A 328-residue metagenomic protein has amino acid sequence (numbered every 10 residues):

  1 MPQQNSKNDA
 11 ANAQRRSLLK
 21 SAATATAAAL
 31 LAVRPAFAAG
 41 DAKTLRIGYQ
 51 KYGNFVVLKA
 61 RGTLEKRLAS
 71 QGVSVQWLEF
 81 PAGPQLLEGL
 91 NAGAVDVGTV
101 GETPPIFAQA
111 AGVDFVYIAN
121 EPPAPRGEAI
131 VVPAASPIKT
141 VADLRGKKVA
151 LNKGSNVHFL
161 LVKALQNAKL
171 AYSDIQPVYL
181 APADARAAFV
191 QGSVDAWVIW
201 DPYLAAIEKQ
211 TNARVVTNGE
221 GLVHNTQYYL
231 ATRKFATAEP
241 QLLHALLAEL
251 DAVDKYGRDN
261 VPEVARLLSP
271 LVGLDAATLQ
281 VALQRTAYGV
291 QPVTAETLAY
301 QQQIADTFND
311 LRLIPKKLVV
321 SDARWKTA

Functional and structural regions predicted by a protein language model:
M1-S17, T24-A29: N-terminal secretory signal peptides
R34-A38: Sec/Tat signal peptide C-region and signal peptidase I cleavage site
A39-A168, V178-Y179, D195-I199, G221-V223: Short, glycine-/small- and polar/acidic-enriched structural segments that line small-molecule recognition paths
L68, A94, T99, Q109 (+9 more regions): Sec/Tat-exported extracytoplasmic proteins
T103, P177-V178, A183-P270: Pocket-lining segment of extracytoplasmic ligand-binding domains
A135-V141, L170-A171, K234-L243: Short helix-loop capping/hinge motifs at secondary-structure junctions, enriched in acidic/polar residues
T237-L313: Secondary-structure end/capping motifs
D306-A328: Conserved C-terminal helix/tail region of periplasmic/extracytoplasmic solute-binding proteins
